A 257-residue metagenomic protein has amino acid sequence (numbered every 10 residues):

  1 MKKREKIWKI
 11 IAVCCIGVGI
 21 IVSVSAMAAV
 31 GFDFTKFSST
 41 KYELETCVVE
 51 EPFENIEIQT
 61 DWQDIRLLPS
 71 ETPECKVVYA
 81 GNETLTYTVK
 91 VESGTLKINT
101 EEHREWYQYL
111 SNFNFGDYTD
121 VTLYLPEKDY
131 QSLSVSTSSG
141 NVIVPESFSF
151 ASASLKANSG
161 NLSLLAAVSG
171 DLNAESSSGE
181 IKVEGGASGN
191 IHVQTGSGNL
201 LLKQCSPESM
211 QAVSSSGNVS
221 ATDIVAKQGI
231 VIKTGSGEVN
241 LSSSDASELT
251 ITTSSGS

Functional and structural regions predicted by a protein language model:
M1-T137, N141-A157, S163-S176, K182-Q194 (+4 more regions): Acidic (Asp/Glu) and glycine-rich low-complexity loops/linkers that are typically intrinsically disordered
